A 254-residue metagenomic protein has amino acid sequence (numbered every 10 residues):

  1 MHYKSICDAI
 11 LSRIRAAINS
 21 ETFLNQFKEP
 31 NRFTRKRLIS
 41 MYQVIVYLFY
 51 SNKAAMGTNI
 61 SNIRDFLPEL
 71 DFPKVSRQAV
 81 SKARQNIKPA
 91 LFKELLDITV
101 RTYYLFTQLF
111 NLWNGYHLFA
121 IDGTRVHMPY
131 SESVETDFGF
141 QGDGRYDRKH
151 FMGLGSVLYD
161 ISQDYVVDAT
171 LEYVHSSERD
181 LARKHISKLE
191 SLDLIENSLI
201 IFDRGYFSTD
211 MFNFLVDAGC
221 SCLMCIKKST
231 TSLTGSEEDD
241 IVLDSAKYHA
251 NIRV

Functional and structural regions predicted by a protein language model:
M1-V254: Conserved, well-structured functional cores that handle cations and Mg-NTP chemistry
